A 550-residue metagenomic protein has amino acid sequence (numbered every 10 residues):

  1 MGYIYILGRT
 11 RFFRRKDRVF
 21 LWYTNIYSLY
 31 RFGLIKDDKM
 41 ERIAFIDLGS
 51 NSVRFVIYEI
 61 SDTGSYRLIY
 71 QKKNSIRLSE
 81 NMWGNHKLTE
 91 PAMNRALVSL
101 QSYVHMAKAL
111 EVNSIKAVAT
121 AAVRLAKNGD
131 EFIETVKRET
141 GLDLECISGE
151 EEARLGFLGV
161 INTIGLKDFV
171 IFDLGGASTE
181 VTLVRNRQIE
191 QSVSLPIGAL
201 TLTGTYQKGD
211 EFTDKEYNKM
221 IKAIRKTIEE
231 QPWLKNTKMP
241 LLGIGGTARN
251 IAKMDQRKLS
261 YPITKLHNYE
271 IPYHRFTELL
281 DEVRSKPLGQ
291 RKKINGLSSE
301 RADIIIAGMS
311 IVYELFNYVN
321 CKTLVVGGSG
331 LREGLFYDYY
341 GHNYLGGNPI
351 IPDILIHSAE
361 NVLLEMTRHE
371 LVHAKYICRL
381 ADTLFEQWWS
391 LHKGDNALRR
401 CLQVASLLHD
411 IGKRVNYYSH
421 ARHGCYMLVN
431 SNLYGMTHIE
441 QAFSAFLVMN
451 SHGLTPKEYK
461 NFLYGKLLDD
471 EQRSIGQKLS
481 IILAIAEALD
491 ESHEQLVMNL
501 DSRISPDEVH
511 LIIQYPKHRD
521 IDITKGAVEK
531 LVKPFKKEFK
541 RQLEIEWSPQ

Functional and structural regions predicted by a protein language model:
Y5, T10-R14, R18-L21, I26-R31: Intrinsically disordered, low-complexity segments enriched in serine/proline and basic residues
Y23-N25, L34-A44, L48, V53 (+2 more regions): N-terminal glycine/serine-rich phosphate-binding loop of ATP-dependent small-molecule kinases, especially carbohydrate
I43-D47, F169-D173, L241: Short glycine-aspartate micro-motif
I57, N81-M106, T120-K127, T140-N162 (+7 more regions): Helical "lid/coupling" subdomains associated with nucleotide-phosphate turnover
A177-L183: Acidic, divalent-metal-coordinating active-site segment for phosphoryl/phosphodiester hydrolysis, typified by short
D520-K537: Extended Gly/Ser/Thr-rich low-complexity repeat segments, especially those forming or decorating extracellular
E538-Q550: A short amphipathic beta-strand at an alpha->beta junction
